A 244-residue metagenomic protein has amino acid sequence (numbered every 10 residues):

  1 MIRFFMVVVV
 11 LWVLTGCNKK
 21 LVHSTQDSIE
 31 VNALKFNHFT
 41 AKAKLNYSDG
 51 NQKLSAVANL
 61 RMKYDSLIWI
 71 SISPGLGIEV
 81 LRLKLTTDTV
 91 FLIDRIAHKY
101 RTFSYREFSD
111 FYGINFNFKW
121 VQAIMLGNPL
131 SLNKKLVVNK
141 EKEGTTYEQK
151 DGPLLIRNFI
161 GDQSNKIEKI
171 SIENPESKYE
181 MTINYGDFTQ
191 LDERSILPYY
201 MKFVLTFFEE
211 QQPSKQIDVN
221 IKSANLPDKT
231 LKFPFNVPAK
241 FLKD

Functional and structural regions predicted by a protein language model:
I2-V8: Sec-dependent signal peptide recognition, specifically the positively charged N-region followed immediately by
F4, S109-K150: Hydrophobic, well-structured mid-protein blocks that either form specific transmembrane helices
V13-G16: C-terminal motif of bacterial Sec signal peptides marking the signal peptidase cleavage site
V22-A33: Short, low-complexity, disordered segments immediately C-terminal to signal peptides in bacterial exported proteins
V31-G50: A short, Trp-centered hydrophobic/proline-enriched beta-strand micro-motif
W69-K119: An acidic-aromatic
V138-D244: Gly/Pro-enriched, hydrophobic low-complexity segments that function as extracytoplasmic propeptides/linkers
